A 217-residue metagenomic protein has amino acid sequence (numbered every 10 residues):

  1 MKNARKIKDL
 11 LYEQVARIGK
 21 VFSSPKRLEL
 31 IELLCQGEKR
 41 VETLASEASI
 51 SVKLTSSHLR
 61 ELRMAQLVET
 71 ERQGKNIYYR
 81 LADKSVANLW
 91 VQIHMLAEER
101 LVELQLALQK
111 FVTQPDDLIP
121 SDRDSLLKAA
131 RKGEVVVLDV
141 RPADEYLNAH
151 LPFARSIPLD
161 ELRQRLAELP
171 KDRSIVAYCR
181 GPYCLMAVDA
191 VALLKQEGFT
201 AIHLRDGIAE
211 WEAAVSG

Functional and structural regions predicted by a protein language model:
M1-L11: Long, low-complexity, charged/polar intrinsically disordered regions in eukaryotic proteins
E13-S51, I77-A82: N-terminal helix-turn-helix DNA-binding core of bacterial DNA-binding proteins
I50, R80-V136, V140-N148: Flexible, polar/low-complexity N-terminal or interdomain linker segments that lie immediately upstream of folded
L59-R60: Short, hydrophobic-biased segments on the C-terminal half of alpha helices that form "recognition helices"
R63-Q73: Beta-hairpin "wing" of winged helix-turn-helix
L67, L169-E212: Catalytic cysteine-centered active loop of the rhodanese-like fold, especially the PTP/DSP P-loop
S125-D189: Positively charged, proline/Ser/Thr-rich regional signature most characteristic of the Rhodanese/CDC25-like
